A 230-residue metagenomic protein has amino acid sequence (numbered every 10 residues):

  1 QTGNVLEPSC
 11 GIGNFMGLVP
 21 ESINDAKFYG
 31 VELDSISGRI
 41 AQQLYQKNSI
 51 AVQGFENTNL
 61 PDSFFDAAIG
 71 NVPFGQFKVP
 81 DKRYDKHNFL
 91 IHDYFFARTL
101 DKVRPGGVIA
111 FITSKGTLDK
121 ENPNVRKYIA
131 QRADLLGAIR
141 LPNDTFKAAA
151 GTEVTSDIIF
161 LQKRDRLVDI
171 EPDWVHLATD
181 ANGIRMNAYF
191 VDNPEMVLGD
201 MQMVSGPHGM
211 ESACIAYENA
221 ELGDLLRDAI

Functional and structural regions predicted by a protein language model:
Q1-F77, F89, D101, G106 (+2 more regions): Conserved S-adenosyl-L-methionine
T2, V103-V108, K127, T179 (+1 more regions): Auxiliary N-terminal substrate/complex-recognition segments of SAM-dependent methyltransferases
S35, N88-K147, V154-F160: Conserved Class I SAM-dependent methyltransferase catalytic core
N57-L60, D144-A148, G206: A short acidic, often aromatic-flanked loop/helix-cap motif at beta-alpha or helix-coil junctions that lines enzyme
P73-G75, G116-L118, T145, D165-L167: Conserved nucleotide-binding/hydrolysis micro-motifs of P-loop NTPases
F77-D81, E121: Conserved ATPase-coupling elements of RecA-like P-loop NTPase cores
K82-H87: Short glycine-enriched, charge-decorated loop/helix-capping segments at active-site entrances that position
A148-I230: Flexible, glycine-/basic-rich loop-and-beta segments that form/coincide with the SAM-dependent methyltransferase
